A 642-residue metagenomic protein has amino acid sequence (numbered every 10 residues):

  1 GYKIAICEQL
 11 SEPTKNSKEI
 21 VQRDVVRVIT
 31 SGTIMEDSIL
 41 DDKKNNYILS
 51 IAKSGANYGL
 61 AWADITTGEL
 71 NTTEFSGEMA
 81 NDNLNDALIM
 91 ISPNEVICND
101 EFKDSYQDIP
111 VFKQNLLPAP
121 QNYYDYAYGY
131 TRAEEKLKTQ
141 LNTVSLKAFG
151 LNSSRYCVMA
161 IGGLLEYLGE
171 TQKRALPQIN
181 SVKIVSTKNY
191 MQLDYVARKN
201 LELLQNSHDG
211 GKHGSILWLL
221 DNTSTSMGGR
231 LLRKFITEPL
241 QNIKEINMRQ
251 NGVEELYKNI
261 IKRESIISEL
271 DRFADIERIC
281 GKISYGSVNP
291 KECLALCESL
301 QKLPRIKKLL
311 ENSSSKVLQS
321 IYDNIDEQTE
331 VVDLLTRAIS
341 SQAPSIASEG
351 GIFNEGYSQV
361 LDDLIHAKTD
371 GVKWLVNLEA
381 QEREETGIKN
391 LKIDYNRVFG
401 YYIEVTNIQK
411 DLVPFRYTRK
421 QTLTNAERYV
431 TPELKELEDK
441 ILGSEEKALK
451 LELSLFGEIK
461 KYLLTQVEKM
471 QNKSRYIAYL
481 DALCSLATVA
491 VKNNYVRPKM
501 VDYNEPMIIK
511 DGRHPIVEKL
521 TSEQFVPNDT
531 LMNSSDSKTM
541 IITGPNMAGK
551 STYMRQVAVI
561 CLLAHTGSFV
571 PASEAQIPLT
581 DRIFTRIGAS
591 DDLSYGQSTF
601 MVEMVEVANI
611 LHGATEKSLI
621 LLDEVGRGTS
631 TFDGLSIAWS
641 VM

Functional and structural regions predicted by a protein language model:
G1-E255, E264, S268-D271, D275-S284 (+1 more regions): Charged catalytic and DNA/RNA-contacting regions of genome-maintenance and nucleic-acid-processing enzymes
E8, D64-T73, E458, T539 (+2 more regions): Short, basic, glycine/proline-bearing loop/turn elements
D37-K43, I48-G55, A61-W62, A87-L88 (+17 more regions): Replace "in large, NTP-powered and nucleic-acid-processing enzymes" with "in large, NTP-powered factors and other
L88, P93-E101, Q107, E433-Q466 (+2 more regions): Conserved catalytic alpha/beta cores of large enzymes that bind or transform nucleotide phosphates and polynucleotides
A127-K136, Q140, Q192-Y195, L203 (+6 more regions): Amphipathic heptad-repeat alpha-helical coiled-coil/stalk segments that mediate oligomerization, filament/stalk
S154, S224-T225, F235, T406-E438 (+1 more regions): ATPase nucleotide-binding head domains, primarily ABC-like/P-loop NTPase cores
Y285, N289, S299-K302, E355-G356 (+2 more regions): Charged, surface-exposed helical/loop "interaction arms" that form contiguous linear patches used for dimerization
